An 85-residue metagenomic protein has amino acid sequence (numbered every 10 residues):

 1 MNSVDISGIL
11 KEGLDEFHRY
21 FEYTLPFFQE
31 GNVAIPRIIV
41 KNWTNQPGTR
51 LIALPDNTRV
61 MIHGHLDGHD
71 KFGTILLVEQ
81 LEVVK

Functional and structural regions predicted by a protein language model:
N2-R19: Structural detector for short beta-strands of small beta-barrel domains
S7-I9, H63-H65, L77: Residues located in well-ordered beta-strands
D15-Q29: Short aromatic-glycine-enriched beta-strand elements
E22-L25, I35, V78: Hydrophobic residues on conserved beta-strands that form the core of alpha/beta folds
E30-K41: Short, basic/aromatic beta-hairpin or loop at an interaction surface
N45-M61: Short nucleic-acid-contacting surface segments enriched for D/E, G, S/T with interspersed K/R
N57-K71: Flexible glycine-rich surface loops and low-complexity tracts that mediate binding to linear polymers
D67-K85: OB-fold/S1-family single-stranded nucleic acid-binding modules
